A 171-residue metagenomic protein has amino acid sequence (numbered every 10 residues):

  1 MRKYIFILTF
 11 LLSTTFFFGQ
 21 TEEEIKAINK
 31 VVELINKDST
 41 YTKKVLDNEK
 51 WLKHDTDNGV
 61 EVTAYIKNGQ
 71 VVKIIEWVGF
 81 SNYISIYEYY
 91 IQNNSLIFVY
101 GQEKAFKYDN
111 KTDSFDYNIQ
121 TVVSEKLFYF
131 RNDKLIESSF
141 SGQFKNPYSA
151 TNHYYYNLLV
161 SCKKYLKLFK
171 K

Functional and structural regions predicted by a protein language model:
M1-E22: Bacterial Sec-dependent N-terminal signal peptides
Q20-K171: Buried hydrophobic residues that stabilize the cores of well-folded domains
